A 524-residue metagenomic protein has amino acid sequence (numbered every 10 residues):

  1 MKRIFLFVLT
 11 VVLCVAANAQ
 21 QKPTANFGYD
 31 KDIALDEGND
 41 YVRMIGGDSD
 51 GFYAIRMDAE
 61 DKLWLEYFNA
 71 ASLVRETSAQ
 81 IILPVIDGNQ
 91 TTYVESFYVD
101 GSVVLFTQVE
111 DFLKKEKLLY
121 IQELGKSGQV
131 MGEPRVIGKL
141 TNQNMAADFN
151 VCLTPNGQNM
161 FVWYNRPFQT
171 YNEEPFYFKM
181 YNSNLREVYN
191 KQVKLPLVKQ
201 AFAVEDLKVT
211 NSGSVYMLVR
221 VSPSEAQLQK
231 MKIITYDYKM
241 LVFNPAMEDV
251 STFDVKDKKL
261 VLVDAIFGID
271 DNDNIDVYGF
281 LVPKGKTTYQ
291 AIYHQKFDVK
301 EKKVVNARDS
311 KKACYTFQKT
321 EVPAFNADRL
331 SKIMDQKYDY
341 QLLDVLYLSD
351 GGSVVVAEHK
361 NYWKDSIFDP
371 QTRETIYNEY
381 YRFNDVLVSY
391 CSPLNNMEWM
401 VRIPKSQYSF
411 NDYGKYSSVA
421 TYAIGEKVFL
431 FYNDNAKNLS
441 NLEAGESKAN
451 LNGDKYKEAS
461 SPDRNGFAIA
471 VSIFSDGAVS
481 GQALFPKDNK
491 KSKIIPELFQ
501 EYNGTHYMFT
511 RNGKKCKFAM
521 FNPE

Functional and structural regions predicted by a protein language model:
M1-N26: Bacterial Sec-dependent N-terminal signal peptides
Q20-D40, T77-S78, G132-R135, V322-M334 (+1 more regions): A short helix->beta-strand "capping" segment at the edge of beta-propeller domains
D32-D36, A71-K114, P134-A146, K194-S212 (+2 more regions): Blade-loop segments of beta-propeller domains
D36-R43, N89-S96, M145-V151, A203-L207 (+6 more regions): Signature of short aromatic-glycine-proline-rich micro-motifs recurring in repeat-based ectodomains
V42-E66, E95-K114, G157-Y171, K179 (+7 more regions): Short beta-strand elements that form the blades of beta-propeller/WD-repeat-like and other beta-sheet-rich scaffold
L65-A70, K117-G128, P175-R186, M231-E248 (+4 more regions): Beta-propeller blade signature
S212-M217, L228-A357: Long, internal scaffold/assembly segments composed of regular secondary structure
S251-F267, R308-K337, N396-V419, A459-I469 (+1 more regions): Conserved blade-ending motifs and adjacent loop-strand segments that build the rim/top face of beta-propeller domains
